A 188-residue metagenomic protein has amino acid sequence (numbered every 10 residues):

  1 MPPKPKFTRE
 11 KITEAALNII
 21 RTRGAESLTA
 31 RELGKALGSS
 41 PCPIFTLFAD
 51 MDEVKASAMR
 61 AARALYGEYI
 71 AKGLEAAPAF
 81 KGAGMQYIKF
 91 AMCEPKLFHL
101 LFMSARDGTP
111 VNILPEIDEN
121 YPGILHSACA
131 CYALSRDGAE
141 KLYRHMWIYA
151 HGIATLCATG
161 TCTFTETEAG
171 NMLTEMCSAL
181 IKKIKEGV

Functional and structural regions predicted by a protein language model:
M1-F7, V188: N-terminal intrinsically disordered/low-complexity leader segments
K6-L17, R21, E26-S27, G38 (+3 more regions): An amphipathic alpha-helix adjacent to DNA-recognition modules
G34: The alpha-helix within a helix-turn-helix
C42: Key DNA-contact positions within bacterial/archaeal DNA-binding proteins
I70-L97, L134-R136, Y143-M146: Hydrophobic alpha-helical connector segments
F90-T109, T155-T163: Amphipathic alpha-helical segments used for helix-helix packing
L100, I148-T165, L180-V188: Amphipathic C-terminal alpha-helical segment
D107-A133, E140-R144, N171-K182: Amphipathic alpha-helical packing segments from all-alpha helical-bundle domains
